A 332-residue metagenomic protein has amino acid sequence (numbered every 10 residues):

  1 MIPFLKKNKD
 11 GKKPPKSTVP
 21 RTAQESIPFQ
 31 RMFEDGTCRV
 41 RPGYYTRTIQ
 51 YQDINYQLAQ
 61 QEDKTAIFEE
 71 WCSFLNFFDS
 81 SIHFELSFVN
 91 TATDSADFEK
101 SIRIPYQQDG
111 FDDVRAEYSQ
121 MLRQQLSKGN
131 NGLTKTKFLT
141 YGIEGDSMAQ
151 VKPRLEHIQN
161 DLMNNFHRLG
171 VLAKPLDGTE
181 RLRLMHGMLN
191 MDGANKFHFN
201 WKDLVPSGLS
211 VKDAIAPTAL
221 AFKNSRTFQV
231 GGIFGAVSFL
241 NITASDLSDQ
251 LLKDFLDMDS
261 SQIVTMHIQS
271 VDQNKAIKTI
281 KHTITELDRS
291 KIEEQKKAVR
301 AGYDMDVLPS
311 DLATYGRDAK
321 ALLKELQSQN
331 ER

Functional and structural regions predicted by a protein language model:
M1-R332: Extended, folded cores of ATP/NTP-driven motor/assembly subunits in large transport and secretion machines
